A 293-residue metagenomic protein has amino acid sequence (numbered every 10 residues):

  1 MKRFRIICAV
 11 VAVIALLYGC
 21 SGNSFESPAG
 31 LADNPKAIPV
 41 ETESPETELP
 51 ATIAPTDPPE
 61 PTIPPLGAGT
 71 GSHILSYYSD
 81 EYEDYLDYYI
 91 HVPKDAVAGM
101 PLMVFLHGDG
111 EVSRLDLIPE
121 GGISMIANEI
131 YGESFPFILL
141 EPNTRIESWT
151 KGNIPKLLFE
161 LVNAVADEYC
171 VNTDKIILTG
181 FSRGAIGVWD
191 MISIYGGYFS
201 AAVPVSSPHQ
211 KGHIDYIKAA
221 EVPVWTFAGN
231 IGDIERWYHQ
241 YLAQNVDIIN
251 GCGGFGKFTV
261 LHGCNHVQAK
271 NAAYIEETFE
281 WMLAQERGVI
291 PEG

Functional and structural regions predicted by a protein language model:
R3-S24: Sec-dependent N-terminal signal peptides of Gram-positive bacterial secreted proteins and lipoproteins
C20-L102, T179-F181, M191, Q244-G256 (+1 more regions): A domain-start/cap signature at the N-terminus of enzymes
K94-A98, E147-S182: Gly/Ser-rich "nucleophile elbow"/oxyanion-hole loop immediately N-terminal to the catalytic nucleophile in hydrolases
L102, L106-F159: Active-site machinery of serine-nucleophile hydrolases
L117-I130, L161, S206-I217, Q240-N245: Alpha-helical scaffolding within the catalytic cores of extracellular/periplasmic polymer-degrading hydrolases
D167-E168, D174-A220: Primarily recognizes the serine-hydrolase "nucleophile elbow" in alpha/beta-hydrolase and SGNH/GDSL folds
W225-G293: C-terminal catalytic histidine-bearing segment of alpha/beta-hydrolase fold enzymes
